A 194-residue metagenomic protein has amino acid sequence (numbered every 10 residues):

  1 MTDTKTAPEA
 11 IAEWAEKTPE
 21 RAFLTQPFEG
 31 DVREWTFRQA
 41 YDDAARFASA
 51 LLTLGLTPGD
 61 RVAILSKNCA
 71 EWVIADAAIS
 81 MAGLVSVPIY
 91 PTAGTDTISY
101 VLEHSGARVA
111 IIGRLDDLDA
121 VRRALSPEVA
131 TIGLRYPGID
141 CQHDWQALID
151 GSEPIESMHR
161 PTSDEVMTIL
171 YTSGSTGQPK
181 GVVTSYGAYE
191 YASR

Functional and structural regions predicted by a protein language model:
T2-F23: A short N-terminal helical cap/helix-turn-helix that marks the beginning of AMP-binding/adenylate-forming
P19-A22, S152-Y171, Q178: Conserved pre-ATP/AMP-binding loop-to-beta segment of ANL
F23-A77, G94-S99, Q146-A147: Conserved AMP-binding/adenylate-forming core of the ANL superfamily
E29-G30, D116-S163: ANL superfamily adenylate-forming
E34-R38, M167-Y191: Conserved AMP-binding A3 loop
Y41-R46, P154, S163, V182-R194: Conserved structural elements of the adenylate-forming
G83: Structured binding elements
P91-R123, A192-R194: Conserved ATP-dependent adenylate/AMP-binding module captured primarily in the ANL superfamily
